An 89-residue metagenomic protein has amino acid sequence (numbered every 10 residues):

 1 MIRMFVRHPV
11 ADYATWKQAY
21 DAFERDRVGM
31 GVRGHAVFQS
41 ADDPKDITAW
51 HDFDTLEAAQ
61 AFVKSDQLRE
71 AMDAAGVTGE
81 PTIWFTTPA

Functional and structural regions predicted by a protein language model:
M1-E70, A74-A89: Short S/T/G/P-rich N-terminal loop/turn motif that feeds into the first structured element of a domain
